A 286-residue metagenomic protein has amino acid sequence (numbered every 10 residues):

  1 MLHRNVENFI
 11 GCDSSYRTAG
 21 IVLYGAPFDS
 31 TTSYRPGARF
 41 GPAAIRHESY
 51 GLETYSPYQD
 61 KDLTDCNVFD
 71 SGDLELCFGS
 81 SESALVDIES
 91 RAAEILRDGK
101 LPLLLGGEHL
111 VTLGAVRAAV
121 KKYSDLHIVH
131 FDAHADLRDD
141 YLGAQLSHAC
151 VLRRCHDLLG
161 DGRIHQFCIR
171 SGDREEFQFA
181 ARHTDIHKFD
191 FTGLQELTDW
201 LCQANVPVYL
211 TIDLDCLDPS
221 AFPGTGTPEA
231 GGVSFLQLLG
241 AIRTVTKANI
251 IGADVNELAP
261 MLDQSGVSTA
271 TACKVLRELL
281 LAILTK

Functional and structural regions predicted by a protein language model:
M1-K286: Conserved alpha-helical scaffold segments that buttress catalytic/binding sites
